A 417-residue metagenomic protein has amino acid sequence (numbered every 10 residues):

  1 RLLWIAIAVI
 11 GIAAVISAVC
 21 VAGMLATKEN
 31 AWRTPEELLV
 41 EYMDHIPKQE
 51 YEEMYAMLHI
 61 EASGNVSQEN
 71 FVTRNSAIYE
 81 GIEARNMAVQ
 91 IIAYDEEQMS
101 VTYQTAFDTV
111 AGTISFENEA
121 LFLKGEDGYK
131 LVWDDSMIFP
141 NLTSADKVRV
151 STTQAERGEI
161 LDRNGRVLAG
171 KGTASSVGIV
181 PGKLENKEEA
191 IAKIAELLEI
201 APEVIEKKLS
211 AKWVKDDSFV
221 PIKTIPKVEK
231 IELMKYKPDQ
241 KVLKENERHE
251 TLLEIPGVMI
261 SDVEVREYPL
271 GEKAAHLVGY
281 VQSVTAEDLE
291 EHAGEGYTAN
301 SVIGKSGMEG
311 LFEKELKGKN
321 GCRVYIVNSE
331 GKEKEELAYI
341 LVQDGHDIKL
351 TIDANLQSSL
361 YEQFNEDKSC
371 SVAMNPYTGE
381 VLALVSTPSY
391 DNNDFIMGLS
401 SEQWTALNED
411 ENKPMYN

Functional and structural regions predicted by a protein language model:
L2-D44, K48: Short, low-complexity N-terminal intrinsically disordered segments enriched in polar/charged residues
E37-E41, Y51-S100: Short solvent-exposed beta->alpha transition segments
R74-C370, Y390-Y416: Extracytoplasmic/periplasmic proteins that interact with beta-lactams or build/remodel peptidoglycan
S371-P376: Short hydrophobic alpha-helical segments used for membrane anchoring or interfacial signaling
L384-V385: Short hydrophobic beta-strand motif reused across regulatory alpha/beta modules
